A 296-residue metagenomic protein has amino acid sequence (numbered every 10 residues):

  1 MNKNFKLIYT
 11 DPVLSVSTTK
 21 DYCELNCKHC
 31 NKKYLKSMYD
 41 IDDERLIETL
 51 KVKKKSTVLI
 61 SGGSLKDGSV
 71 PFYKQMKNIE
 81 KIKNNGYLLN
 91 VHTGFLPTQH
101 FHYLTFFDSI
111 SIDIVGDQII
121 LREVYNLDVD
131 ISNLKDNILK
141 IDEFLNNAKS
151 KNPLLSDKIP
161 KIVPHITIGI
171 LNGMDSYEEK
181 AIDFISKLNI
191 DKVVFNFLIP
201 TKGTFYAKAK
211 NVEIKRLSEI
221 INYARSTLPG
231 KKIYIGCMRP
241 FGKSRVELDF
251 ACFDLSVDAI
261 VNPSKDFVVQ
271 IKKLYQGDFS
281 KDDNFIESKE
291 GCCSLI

Functional and structural regions predicted by a protein language model:
M1-K6, T10, I47, I182-I296: Auxiliary Fe-S-binding modules of radical SAM enzymes
M1-Y39, L295-I296: N-terminal [4Fe-4S]-dependent radical SAM core
L14-V16, V58, L89-V91, I110-I112 (+4 more regions): Hydrophobic faces of well-ordered beta-strands that scaffold small-molecule active sites in alpha/beta enzyme cores
K32-I159, M174-K187: Conserved Radical SAM active-site core
K33-L35, G63-L65, G94-L96, V115-D117 (+4 more regions): Active-site beta-loop-alpha junctions enriched in small/polar residues
G68-S69, I120, N172, G203 (+2 more regions): Glycine/Thr-rich phosphate-binding loops of Rossmann-like dinucleotide-binding domains
E123-I162, L217-S218, R225, K231-K232 (+1 more regions): P-loop/Walker A phosphate-binding loop and immediately adjacent motor/lid segment at beta-alpha junctions
I141-S176, F195-K210, K232-K243: Conserved strand-turn element in the central/C-terminal portion of the radical SAM core barrel that lines
